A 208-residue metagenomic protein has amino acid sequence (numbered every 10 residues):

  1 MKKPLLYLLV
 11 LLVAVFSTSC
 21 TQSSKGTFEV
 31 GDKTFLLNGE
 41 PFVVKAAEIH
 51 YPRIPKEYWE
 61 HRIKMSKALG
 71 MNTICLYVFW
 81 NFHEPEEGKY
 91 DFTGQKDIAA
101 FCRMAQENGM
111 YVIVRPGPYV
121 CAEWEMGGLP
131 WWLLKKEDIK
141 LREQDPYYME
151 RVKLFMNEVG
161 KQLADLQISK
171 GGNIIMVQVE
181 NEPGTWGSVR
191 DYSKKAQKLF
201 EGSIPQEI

Functional and structural regions predicted by a protein language model:
M1-P4: Positively charged n-region of N-terminal signal peptides that target proteins for export
Y7-S17: Bacterial N-terminal signal peptides
C20-T73, R103: N-terminal carbohydrate-binding accessory modules
V43-K45, G70-N72, Q106-V112, I168-I175 (+1 more regions): Short, well-ordered coil/turn segments that N-cap beta-strands
K45-H50, C75-Y77, I113-G117, Q178-E180: A cross-family glycoside hydrolase active-site/sugar-binding cleft signature
W59-G127, W131-L133, Q197, E201: Aromatic-lined substrate-binding rim segments of carbohydrate-active enzymes
V120-Q162: Active-site-adjacent "subsite" loops/lids of carbohydrate-active enzymes
Y148-I208: Active-site neighborhood of glycoside hydrolase catalytic domains
